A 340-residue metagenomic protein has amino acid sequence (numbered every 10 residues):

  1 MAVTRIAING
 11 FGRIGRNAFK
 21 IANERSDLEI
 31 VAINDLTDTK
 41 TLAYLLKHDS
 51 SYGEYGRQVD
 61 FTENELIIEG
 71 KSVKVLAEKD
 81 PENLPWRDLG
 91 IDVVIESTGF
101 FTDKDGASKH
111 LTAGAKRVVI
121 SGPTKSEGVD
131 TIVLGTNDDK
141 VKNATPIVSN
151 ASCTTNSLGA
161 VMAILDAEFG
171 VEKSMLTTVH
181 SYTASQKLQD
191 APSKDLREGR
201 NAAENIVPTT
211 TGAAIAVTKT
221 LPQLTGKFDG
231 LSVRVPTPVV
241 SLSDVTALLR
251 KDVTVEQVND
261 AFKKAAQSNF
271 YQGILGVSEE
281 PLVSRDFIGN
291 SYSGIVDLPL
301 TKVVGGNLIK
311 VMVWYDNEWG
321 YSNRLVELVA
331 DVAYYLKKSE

Functional and structural regions predicted by a protein language model:
A2-G199, V303, E327, Y334-S339: N-terminal Rossmann-like NAD(P) cofactor-binding subdomain of oxidoreductases, focused on the glycine-rich
V3, G230, L242, T246-E340: C-terminal active-site/capping subdomain that shapes the small-molecule cofactor and substrate pocket of enzyme
F19, S108, G159-D166, T177 (+8 more regions): Predominant activation on well-ordered alpha-helical scaffold segments within soluble catalytic domains
T98, F169, L221-P222, L249 (+1 more regions): A broad structural signal for alpha-helix termini and local helix breaks/kinks
A144-T145, N201-A203, V240-D244, L308-K310: Short, solvent-exposed beta-strand edge segments and adjacent coil->beta transition regions
A151-S152, I206-P208, Y315: Hydrophobic alpha-helical scaffolding
A167-P238: Acidic, glycine-rich segments within the central catalytic cores of soluble metabolic enzymes that bind/position
